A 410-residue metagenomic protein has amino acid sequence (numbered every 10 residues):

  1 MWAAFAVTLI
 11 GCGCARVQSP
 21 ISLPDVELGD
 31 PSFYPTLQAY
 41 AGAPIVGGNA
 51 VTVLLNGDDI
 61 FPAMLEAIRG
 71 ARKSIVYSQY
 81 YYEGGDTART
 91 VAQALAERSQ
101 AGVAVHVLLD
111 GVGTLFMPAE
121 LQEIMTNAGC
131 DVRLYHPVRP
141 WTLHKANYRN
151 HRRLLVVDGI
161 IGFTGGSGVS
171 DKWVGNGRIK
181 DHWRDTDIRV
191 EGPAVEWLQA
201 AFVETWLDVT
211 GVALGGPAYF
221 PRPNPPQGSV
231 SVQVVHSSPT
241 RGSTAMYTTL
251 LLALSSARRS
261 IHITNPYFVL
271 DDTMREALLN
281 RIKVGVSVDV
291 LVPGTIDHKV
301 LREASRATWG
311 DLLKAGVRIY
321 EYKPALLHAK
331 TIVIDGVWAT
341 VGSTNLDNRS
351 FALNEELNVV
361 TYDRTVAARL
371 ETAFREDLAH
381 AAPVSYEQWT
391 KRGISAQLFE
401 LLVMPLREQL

Functional and structural regions predicted by a protein language model:
W2-G11: Bacterial N-terminal signal peptides
G13-L410: Charged, low-complexity intrinsically disordered terminal segments
